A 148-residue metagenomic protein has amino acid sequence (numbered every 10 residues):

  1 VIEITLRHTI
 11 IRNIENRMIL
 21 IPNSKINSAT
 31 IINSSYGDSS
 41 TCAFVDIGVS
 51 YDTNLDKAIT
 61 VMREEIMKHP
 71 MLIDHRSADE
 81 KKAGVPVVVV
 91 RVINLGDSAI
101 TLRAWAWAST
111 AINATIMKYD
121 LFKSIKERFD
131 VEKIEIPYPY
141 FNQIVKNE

Functional and structural regions predicted by a protein language model:
V1-K82: Soluble accessory domains appended to multi-pass membrane transport proteins
N33-S34, V49, T53, R63 (+1 more regions): Solvent-exposed, non-transmembrane regulatory segments of membrane-associated proteins
